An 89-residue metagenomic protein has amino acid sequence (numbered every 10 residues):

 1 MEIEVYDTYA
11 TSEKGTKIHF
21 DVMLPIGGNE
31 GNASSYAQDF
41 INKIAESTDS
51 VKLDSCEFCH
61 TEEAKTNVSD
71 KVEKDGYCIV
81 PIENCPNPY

Functional and structural regions predicted by a protein language model:
M1-I18: Short, charged/polar N-terminal "headpieces" of proteins
Y6-T8, V22, A37, I79: Generic structural hydrophobic/aromatic packing signal, biased to beta-strands
T11-E13, P25-N29, I82-N84: Generic structural motif
I18-I44: Short, flexible N-terminal segments of the mature chain
Y36-Y89: Acidic, low-complexity intrinsically disordered segments
